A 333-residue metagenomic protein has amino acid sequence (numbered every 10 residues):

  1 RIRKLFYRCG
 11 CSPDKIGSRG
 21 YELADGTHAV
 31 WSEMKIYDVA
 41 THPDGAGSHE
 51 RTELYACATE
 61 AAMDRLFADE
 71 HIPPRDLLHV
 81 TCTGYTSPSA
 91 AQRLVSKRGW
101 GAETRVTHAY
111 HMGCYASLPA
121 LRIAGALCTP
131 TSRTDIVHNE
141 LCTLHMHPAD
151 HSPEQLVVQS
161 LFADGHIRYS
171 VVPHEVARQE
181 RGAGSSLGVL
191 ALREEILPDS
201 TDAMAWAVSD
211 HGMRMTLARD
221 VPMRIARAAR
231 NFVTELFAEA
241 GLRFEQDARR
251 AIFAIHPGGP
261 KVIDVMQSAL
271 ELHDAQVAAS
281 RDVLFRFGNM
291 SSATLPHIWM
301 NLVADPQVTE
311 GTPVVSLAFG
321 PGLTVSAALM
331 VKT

Functional and structural regions predicted by a protein language model:
R1-E50, P148-E235, F319, V331-T333: Condensing-enzyme catalytic core mediating Claisen C-C bond formation in acyl metabolism
G10-G99, H111, R243-I263: Conserved beta-ketoacyl condensing-enzyme motif
A62-R75, R178-R181, R230-A251, L270 (+1 more regions): Phosphate/pyrophosphate-binding loops at sites that engage ATP/ADP/AMP, CoA/4′-phosphopantetheine, polyphosphate
A68-P73, G101, A126-R133, V172-S185 (+1 more regions): Secondary-structure boundary elements
C82-T83, G101-E103, H108-T129, A226 (+2 more regions): Claisen-condensing/thiolase-fold acyl-transfer catalytic domains that form or cleave C-C bonds in fatty acid
T86-Q92, I136-V157, A191-S209, P260-S268 (+2 more regions): Active-site-adjacent elements of ketosynthase-type condensing enzymes
T86-Q92, K97, Y115-S117, R122-C128 (+1 more regions): Glycine-rich, mobile lid/loop segments that gate access to catalytic sites or pores
E103, A109, G113-I123, L141-G165: Active-site glycine-rich loop that binds ribose-phosphate moieties when present
